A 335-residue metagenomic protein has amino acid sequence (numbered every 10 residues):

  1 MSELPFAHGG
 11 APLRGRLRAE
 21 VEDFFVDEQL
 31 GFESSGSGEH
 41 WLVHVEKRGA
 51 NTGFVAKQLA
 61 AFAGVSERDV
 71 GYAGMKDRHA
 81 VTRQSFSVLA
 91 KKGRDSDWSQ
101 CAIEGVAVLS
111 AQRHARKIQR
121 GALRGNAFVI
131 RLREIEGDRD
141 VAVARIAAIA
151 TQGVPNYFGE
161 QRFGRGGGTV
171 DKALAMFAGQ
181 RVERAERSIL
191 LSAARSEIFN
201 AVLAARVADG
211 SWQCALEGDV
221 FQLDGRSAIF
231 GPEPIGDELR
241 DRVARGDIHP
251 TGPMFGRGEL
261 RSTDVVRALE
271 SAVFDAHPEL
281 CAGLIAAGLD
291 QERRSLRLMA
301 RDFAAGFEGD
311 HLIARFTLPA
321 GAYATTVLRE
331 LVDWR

Functional and structural regions predicted by a protein language model:
M1-R335: Non-catalytic, substrate/partner-engaging modules appended to enzymatic cores
